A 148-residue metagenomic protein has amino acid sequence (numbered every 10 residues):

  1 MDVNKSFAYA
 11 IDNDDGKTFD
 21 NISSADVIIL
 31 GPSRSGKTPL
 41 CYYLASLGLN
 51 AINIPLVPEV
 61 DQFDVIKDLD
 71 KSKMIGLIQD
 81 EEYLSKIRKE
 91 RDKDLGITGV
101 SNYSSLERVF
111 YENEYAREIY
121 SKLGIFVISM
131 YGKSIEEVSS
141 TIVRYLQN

Functional and structural regions predicted by a protein language model:
N4, A10-D14, I97-V138: Small-molecule kinase domains that catalyze NTP-dependent phosphoryl transfer to phosphate-bearing small molecules
N4-N50: Internal active-site segments that recognize and position negatively charged phosphoryl groups and nucleotide moieties
A51-Q62: Short beta-strand-centered segment that lines the nucleotide-binding/catalytic pocket of NTP-utilizing
I52-I54, K73-L77, F126-I128: Hydrophobic/aromatic beta-strand patches that form the interior of the parallel beta-sheet core in alpha/beta enzyme
P55-L56, F126, K133, R144-N148: Terminal helix/beta-alpha structural elements that buttress the NAD(P)+-binding lobe
P58-V60, D80-L84, S134-I135: Conserved nucleotide-binding/hydrolysis micro-motifs of P-loop NTPases
K73-Y111: A glycine- and Lys/Arg-enriched "phosphate-lid" helix/loop adjacent to the NTP-binding pocket of small-molecule kinases
